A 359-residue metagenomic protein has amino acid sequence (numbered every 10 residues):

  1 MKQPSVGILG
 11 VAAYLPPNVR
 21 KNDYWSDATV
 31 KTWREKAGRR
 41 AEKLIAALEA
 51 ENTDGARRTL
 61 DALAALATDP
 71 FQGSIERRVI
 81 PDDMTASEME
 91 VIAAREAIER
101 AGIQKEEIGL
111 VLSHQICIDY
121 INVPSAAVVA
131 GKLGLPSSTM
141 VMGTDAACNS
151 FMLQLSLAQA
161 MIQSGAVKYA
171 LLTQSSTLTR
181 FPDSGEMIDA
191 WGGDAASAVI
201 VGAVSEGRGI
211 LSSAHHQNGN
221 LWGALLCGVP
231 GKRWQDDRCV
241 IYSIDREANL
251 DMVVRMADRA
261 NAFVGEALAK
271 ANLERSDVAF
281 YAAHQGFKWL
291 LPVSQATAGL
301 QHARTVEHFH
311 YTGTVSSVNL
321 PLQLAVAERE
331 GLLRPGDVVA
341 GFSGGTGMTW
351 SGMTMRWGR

Functional and structural regions predicted by a protein language model:
M1-K2, L133-P136, I162-G165, D189-G193 (+2 more regions): Solvent-exposed alpha-helices and their adjacent loops that cap or buttress functional pockets in soluble metabolic
M1-M84, E186-V254, D258, A262 (+1 more regions): Condensing-enzyme catalytic core mediating Claisen C-C bond formation in acyl metabolism
I8, D61-L66, R78-A146, L268-L291 (+1 more regions): Conserved beta-ketoacyl condensing-enzyme motif
L9-A12, D145, A170-S176, V201 (+1 more regions): Short beta-strand segments
V19-R20, N122-S125, L155-S156, F181-E186 (+1 more regions): Short acidic, glycine/serine/threonine-rich loops at helix termini
S87, V91-A94, C117-D119, P136-S138 (+5 more regions): Claisen-condensing/thiolase-fold acyl-transfer catalytic domains that form or cleave C-C bonds in fatty acid
G109-S113, M140, A166-S176, D337-S343: A short, small-residue-rich loop immediately preceding and capping a beta-strand
G165-A196: Flexible, glycine-rich active-site loops centered on histidine and acidic residues that chelate a metal or position
